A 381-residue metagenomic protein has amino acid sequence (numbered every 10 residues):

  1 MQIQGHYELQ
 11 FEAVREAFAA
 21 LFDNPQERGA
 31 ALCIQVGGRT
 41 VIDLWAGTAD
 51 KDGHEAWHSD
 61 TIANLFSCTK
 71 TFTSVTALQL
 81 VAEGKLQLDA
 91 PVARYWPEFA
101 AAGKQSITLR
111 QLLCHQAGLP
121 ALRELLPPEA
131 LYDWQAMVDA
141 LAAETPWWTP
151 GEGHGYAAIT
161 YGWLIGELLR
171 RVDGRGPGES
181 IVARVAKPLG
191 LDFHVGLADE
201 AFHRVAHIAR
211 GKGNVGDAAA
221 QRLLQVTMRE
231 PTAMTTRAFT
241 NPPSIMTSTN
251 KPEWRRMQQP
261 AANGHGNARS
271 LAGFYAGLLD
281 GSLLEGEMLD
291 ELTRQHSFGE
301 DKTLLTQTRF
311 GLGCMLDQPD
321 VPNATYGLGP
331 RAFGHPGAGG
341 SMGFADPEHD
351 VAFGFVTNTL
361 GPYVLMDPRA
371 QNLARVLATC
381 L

Functional and structural regions predicted by a protein language model:
Q4-F66: Short, conserved catalytic-motif segment at the N-terminal edge
R15-A19, G38, I62-A90, I165-R170 (+2 more regions): Active-site SXXK
H58-D60, E144-G151, Y161-L164, K251-P260: Flexible glycine/proline-enriched surface loops and loop-helix/loop-strand junctions
S59, N64-C68, F72, A82-E124 (+3 more regions): Active-site helix/loop module of the DD-peptidase/beta-lactamase fold, centered on the serine-lysine SxxK catalytic
H115, Y161-L168, A262-L284, S341-N358: Active-site-proximal alpha-helical segments within enzyme catalytic domains
R210-A268, R294-H349: Active-site Gly/Thr loop motif
Q259, D280, L284, T293-E300 (+2 more regions): Short, gly/Ser/Thr-rich active-site loops of penicillin-recognizing serine hydrolases
P336-L381: Structured C-terminal helix/loop/strand segments within mature extracytoplasmic catalytic/sensor domains
